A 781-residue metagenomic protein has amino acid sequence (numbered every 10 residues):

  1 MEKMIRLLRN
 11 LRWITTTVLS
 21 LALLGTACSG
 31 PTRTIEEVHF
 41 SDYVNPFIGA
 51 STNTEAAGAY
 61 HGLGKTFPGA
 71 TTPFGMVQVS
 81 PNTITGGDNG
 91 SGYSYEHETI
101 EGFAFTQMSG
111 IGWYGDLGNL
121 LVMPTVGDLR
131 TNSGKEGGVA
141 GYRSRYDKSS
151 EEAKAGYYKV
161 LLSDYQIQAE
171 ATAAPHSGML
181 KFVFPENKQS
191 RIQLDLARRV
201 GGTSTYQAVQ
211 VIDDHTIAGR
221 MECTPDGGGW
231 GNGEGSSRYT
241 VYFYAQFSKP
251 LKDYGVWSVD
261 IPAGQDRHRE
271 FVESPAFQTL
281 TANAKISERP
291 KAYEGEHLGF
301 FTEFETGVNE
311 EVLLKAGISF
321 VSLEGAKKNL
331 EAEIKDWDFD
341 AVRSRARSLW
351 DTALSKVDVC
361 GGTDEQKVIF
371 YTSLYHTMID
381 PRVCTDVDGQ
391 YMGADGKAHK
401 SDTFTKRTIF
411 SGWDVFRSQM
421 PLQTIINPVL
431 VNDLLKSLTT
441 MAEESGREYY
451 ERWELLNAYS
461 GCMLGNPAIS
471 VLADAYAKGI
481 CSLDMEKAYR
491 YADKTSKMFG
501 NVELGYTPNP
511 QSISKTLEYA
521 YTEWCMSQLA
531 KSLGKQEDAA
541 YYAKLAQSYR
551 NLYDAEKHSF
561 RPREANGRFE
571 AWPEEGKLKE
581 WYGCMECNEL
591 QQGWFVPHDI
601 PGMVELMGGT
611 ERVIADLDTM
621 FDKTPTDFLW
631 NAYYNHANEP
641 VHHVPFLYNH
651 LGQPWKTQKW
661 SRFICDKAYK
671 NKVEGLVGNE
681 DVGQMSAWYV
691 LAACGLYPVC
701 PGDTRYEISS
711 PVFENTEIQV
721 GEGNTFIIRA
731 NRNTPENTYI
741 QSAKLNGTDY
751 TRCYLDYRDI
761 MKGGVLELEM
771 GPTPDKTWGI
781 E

Functional and structural regions predicted by a protein language model:
K3-T15: Bacterial N-terminal signal peptides that target proteins for export
I14-G25: Bacterial N-terminal signal peptides
R33-S470, Y476-L517, A530-N551, K557-H558 (+7 more regions): Accessory carbohydrate-recognition regions in carbohydrate-active enzymes
T522: ATP-dependent phospho-/nucleotidyl transfer catalytic cores
